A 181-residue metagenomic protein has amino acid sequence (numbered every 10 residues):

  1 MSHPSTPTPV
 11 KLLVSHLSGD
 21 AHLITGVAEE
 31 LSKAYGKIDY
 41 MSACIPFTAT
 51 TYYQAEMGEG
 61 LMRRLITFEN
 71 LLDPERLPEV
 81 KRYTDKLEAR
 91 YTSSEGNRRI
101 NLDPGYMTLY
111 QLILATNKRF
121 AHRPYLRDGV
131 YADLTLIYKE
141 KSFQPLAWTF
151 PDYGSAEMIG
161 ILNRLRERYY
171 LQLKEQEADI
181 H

Functional and structural regions predicted by a protein language model:
M1-S15, H22-Y53, E59-R63, L72-H181: Long, contiguous binding/interaction regions
I66-F68: Short, hydrophobic beta-strand segments
